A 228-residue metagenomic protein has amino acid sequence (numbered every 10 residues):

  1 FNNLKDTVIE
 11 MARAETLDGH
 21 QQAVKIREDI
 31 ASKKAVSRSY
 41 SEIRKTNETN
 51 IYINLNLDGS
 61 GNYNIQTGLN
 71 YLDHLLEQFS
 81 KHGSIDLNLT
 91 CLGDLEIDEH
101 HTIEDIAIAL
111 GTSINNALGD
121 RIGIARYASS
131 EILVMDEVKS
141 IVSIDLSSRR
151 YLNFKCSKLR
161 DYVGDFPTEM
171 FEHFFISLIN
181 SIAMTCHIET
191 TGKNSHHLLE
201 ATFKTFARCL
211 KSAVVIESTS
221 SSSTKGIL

Functional and structural regions predicted by a protein language model:
F1-K33: Asp-based, Mg2+/Mn2+-dependent phosphohydrolase catalytic module
Q22, I26-L228: Structural preference for solvent-exposed beta-strand-turn elements and adjacent flexible terminal/loop segments within
